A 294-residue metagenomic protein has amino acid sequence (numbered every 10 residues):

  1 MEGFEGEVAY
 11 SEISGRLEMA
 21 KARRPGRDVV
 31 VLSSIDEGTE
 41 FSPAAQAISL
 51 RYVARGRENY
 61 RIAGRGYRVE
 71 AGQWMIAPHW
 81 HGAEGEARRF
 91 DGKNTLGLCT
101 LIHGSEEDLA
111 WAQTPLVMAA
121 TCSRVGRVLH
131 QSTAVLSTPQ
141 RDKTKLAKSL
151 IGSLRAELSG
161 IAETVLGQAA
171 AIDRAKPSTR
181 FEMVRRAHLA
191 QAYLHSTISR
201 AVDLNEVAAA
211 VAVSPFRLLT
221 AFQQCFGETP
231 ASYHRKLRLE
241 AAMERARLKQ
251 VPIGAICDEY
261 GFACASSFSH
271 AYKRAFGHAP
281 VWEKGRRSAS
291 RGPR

Functional and structural regions predicted by a protein language model:
M1-K21, E40-S42, G82, L116-A119 (+3 more regions): Jelly-roll (double-stranded beta-helix
R16-V117, T144: N-terminal regulatory/effector-sensing and dimerization cores that precede helix-turn-helix DNA-binding domains
A47, A54, A77-H81, R89 (+6 more regions): Hydrophobic/basic alpha-helical segments enriched in Actinobacteria
G72, L218, F222, S267-Y272: Short hydrophobic/aromatic patch on the recognition helix
Q113-R127, L136-R200, L204-V211, Q224-K236: Short, Lys/Arg-enriched, Trp-marked, Pro/Gly-tolerant hinge/linker segments that flank
H188, A192-S196, R200-A208, V213 (+2 more regions): Terminal helix-turn-helix DNA-binding modules in bacterial transcription factors
G227, G261, K273, G277-P280: Conserved phosphate-binding and hydrolysis motifs of nucleotide-dependent enzymes
S269-A271, P280-V281, R294: Helix-turn-helix/homeodomain-like alpha-helical modules used for DNA recognition and transcription-factor dimerization
